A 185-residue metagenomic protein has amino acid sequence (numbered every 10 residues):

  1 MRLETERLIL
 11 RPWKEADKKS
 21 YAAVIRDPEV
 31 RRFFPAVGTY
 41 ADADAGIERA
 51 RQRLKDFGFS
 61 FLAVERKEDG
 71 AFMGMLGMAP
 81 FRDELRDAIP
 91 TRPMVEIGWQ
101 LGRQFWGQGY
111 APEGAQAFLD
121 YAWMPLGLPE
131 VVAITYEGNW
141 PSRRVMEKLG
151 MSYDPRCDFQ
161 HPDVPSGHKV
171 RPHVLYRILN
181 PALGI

Functional and structural regions predicted by a protein language model:
M1-R32, E65-I185: Acyl-donor (CoA/ACP) binding surface of acyl/acetyltransferases
E29-A50, S60-L62: Conserved GNAT-fold acetyl-CoA-binding loop/helix
V37-G38, F59, R86, P162: Sparse recognition of residues in long alpha-helices and their boundaries
G38-Y40, R49-R51, P90-P93, P172: Short, charged/polar low-complexity linear motifs in solvent-exposed/disordered segments
L54-K55: Soluble sensory domains of the PAS superfamily and closely related sensory modules
G58-S60, P129: Short coil/turn segments at beta-strand junctions that form active-site/ligand-binding loops
